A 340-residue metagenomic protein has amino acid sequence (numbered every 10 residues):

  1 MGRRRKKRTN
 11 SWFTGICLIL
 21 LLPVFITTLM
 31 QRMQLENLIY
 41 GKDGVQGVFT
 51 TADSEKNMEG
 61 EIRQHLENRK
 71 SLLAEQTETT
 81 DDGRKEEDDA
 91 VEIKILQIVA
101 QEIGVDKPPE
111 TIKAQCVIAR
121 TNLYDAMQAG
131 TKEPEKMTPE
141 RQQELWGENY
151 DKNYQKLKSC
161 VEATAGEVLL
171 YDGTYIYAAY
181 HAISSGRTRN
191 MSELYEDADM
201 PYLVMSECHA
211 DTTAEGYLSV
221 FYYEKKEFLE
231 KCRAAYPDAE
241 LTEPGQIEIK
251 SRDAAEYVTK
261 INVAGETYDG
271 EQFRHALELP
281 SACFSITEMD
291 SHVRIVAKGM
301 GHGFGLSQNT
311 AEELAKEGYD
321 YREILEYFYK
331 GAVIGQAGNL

Functional and structural regions predicted by a protein language model:
M1-S11: N-terminal Lys/Arg-rich, disordered targeting/topogenic segments
T14-M30: Hydrophobic membrane-insertion alpha-helices, especially the h-region of bacterial N-terminal signal peptides
M33-D89: N-terminal, intrinsically disordered, polar/charged segments of Gram-positive cell-envelope systems that serve as
E86-D89, D106-V117, Y222-Y223, G301-G305 (+1 more regions): Soluble non-cytosolic domains of exported or imported proteins
E92, P109, C116, T121-V293 (+1 more regions): Extended substrate/cofactor- or partner-recognition/assembly subdomains adjacent to catalytic sites in enzymes
E92-P109: Zymogen propeptides
A100-G104, V117-Q128, R233-P237, A315-Y319 (+1 more regions): Sec-exported extracytoplasmic/periplasmic mature domains
E271-L340: C-terminal soluble interaction/assembly domains
